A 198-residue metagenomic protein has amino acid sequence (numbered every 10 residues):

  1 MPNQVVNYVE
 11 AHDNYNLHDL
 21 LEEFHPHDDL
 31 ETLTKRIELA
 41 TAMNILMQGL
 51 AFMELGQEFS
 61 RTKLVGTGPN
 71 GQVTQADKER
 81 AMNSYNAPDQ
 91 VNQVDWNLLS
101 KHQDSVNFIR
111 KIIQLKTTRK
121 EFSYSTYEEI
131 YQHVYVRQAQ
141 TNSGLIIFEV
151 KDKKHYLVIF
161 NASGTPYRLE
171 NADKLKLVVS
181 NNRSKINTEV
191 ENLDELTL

Functional and structural regions predicted by a protein language model:
P2-A172: Loop/helix patches that line or flank the sugar-binding groove of alpha-linked glycan CAZymes
V9, V179-N181, D194: Residues at the C-termini of beta-strands that transition into short coil/loop
T165-K185: Beta-strand-rich binding/interaction modules
I186-L198: C-terminal beta-strand-rich structural cap/linker in extracellular carbohydrate-active enzymes
